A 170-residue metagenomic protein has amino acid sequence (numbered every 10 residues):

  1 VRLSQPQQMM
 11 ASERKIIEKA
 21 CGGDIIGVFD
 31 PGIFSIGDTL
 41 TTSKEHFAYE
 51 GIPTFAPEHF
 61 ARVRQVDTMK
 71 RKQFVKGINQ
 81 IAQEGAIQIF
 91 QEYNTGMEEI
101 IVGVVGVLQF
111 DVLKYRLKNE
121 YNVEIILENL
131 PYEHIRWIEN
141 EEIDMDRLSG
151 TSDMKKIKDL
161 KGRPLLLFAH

Functional and structural regions predicted by a protein language model:
V1-A61, K72-K76, Q83, N94-I101 (+3 more regions): Conserved nucleotide-binding/hydrolysis modules and their immediate coupling elements across P-loop/ASCE NTPase motors
K44-Y49, I81-A86, L117-I126: A common structural junction motif
R64-T68: Structural beta->alpha junctions
R71-K72, D111: Loop/helix-junction capping segments adjacent to catalytic residues or to phosphate/diphosphate-binding pockets
V75-I78, K114: A generic alpha-helix structural signal
N79-Q83, Q109, K118, K158-D159: Signal for well-folded cores of large energy- and translation-related assemblies
Q91-D144, D153, P164: Conserved structured catalytic cores and adjacent interaction surfaces of nucleotide-binding/hydrolyzing enzymes
